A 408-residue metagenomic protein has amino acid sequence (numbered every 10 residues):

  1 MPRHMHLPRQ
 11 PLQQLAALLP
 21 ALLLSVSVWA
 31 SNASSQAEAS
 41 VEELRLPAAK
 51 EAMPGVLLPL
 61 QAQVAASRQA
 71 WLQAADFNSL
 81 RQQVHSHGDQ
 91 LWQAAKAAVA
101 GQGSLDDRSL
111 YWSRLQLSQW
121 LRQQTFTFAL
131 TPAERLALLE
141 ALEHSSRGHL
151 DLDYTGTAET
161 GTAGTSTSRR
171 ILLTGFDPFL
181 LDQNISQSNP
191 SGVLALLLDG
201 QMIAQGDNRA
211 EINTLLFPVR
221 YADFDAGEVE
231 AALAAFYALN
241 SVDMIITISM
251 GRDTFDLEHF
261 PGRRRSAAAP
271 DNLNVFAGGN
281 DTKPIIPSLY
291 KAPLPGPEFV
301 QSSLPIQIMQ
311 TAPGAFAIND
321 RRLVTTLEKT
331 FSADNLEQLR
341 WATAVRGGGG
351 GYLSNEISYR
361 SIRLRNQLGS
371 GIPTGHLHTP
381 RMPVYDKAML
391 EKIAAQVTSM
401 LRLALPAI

Functional and structural regions predicted by a protein language model:
M1-P11: N-terminal secretory signal peptides that target proteins for export/translocation
A16-S27: Bacterial N-terminal signal peptides
A33-R340, N366-Q367, M382, A388-Q396 (+1 more regions): N-terminal catalytic or cofactor-binding beta/alpha core of small enzyme domains
A342-G350: Short, glycine/charged-rich beta-strand-loop motifs at protein surfaces that mediate ligand recognition and catalysis
G349-G369: Short glycine-rich, acidic/polar surface loops and turns
